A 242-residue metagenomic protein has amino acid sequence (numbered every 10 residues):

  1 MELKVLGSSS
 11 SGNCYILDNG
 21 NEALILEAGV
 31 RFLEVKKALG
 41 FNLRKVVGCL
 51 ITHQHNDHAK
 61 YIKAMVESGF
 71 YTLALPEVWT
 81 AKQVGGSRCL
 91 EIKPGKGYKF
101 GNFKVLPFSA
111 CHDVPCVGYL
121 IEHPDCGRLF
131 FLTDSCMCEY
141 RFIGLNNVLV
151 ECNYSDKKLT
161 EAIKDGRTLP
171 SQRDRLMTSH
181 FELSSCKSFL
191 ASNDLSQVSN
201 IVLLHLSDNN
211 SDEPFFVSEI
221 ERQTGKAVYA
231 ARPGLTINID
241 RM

Functional and structural regions predicted by a protein language model:
M1-L39, V117-D134, N146-N147: Conserved beta-strand hairpin/beta-sheet module of binuclear metal-dependent hydrolase folds, prominently
L17, E27, H53, V105 (+5 more regions): Divalent metal-coordination and catalytic microenvironments
V30-R31, H55, L75-A81, K93-K96 (+2 more regions): Short, polar loop motifs at secondary-structure junctions
R31-P76: Active-site metal-binding motif and surrounding structural segment of the metallo-beta-lactamase
Q54-A59, T80-A81, D113-P115, M137-Y140 (+2 more regions): Active-site environment of divalent metal-dependent phosphoester hydrolases
K60-G69, Q83-G85, S211-S218: Metal-dependent catalytic neighborhoods of phosphoester/phosphodiester hydrolases
A74-C126: Metallo-beta-lactamase
I143-G234: Cap/insert and terminal regions of metallo-dependent hydrolase folds
